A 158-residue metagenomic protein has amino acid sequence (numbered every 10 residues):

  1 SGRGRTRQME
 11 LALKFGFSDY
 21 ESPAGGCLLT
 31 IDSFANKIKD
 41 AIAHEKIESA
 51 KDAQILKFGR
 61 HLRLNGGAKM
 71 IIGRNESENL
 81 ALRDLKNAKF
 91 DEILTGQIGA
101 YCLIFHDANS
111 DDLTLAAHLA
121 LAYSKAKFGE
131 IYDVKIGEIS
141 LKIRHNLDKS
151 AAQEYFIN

Functional and structural regions predicted by a protein language model:
S1-S110, Y123-F128: Nucleotide-activated chemistry modules centered on ATP-dependent adenylation/adenylyltransferase
D52, H61, G96-A100, N109-A117 (+1 more regions): RNA-binding accessory domains that recognize and position tRNA/RNA substrates
